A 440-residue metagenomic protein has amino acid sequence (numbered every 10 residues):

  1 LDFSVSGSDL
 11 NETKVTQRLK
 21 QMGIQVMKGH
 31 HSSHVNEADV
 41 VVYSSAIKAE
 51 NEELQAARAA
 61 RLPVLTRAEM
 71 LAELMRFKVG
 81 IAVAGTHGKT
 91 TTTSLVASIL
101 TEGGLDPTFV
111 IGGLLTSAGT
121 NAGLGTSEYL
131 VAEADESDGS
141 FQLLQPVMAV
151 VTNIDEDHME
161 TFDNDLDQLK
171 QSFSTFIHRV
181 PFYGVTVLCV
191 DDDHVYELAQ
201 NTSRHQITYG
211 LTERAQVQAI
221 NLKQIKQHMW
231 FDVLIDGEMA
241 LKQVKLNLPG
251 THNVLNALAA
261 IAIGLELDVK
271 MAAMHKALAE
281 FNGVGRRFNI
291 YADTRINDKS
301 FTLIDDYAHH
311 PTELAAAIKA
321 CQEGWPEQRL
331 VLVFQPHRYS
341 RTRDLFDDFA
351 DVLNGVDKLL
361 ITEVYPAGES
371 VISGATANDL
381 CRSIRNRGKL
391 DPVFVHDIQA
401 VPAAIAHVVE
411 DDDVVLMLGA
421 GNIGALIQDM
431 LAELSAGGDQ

Functional and structural regions predicted by a protein language model:
L1, V147-M148, I225-Q227, F231 (+2 more regions): Nucleotide phosphate-binding/pyrophosphate-handling subdomain across enzymes that bind or process nucleotide phosphates
L1-T66, M70, A215-I220, P249 (+1 more regions): N-terminal leader/targeting and accessory segments in enzymes
F3-L10, T186-V190, V331-Q335, V356-P366: Short internal beta-strands
S8-N11, M27-H30, L65-A72, V110-G113 (+5 more regions): Beta-strand->loop->alpha-helix junctions that form or flank phosphate-binding loops in nucleotide-handling enzymes
Q17, A350-D411: C-terminal helical cap/extension that packs against the catalytic core of soluble nucleotide-cofactor enzymes
K20, H34, S45-V190, H194-R204 (+4 more regions): Phosphate-binding loop of NTP-binding sites
V35-V40, E128, E410-D413: Short acidic/histidine-rich motifs immediately flanking catalytic phosphotransfer sites in two-component signaling
E53-P63, H178-G184, R204-H205, A316-W325 (+1 more regions): P-loop/Walker A phosphate-binding loop and immediately adjacent motor/lid segment at beta-alpha junctions
